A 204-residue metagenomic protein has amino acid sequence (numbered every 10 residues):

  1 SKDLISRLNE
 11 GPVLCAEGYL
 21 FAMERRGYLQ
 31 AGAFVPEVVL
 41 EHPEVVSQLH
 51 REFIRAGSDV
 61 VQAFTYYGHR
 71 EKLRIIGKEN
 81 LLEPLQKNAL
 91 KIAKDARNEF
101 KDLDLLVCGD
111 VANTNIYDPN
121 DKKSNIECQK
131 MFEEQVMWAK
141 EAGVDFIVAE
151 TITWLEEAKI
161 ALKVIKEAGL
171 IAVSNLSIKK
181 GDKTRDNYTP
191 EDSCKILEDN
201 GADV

Functional and structural regions predicted by a protein language model:
S1-V204: Domain-level signal for soluble alpha/beta catalytic cores
